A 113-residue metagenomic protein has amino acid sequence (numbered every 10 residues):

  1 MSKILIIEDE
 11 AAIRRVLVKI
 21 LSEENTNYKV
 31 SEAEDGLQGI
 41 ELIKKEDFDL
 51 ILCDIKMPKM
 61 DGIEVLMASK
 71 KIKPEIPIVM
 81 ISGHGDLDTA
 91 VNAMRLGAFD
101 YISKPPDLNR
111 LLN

Functional and structural regions predicted by a protein language model:
E8: Conserved acidic carboxylate
A11-S31: Two-component/phosphorelay signaling modules centered on CheY-like receiver
E24-N25, K44-E46, A68-E75, L96: Conserved phosphotransfer cores of two-component systems
D35-Q38, D61-E64: Acidic catalytic/metal-coordinating carboxylates
I55-M57: Receiver (REC) domain active-site loop signature in two-component systems and cognate sites in sensor histidine kinases
D86-D88, I102-N113: C-terminal output helix
